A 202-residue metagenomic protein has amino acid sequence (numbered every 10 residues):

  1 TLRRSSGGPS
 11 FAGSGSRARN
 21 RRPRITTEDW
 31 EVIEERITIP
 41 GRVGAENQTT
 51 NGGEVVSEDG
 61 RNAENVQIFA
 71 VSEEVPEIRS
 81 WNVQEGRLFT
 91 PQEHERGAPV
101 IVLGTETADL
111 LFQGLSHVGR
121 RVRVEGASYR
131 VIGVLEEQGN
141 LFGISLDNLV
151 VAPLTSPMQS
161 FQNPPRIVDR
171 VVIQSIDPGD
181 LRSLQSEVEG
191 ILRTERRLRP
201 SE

Functional and structural regions predicted by a protein language model:
T1, G41-G44, G133, V172: Residues embedded in well-ordered beta-strands within globular domains across many folds
T1, T26-T27, T38, T49-T50 (+5 more regions): Residue-identity detector for threonine
R3-P23, W30-E31, G44-E74, L88-V100 (+1 more regions): Short acidic/polar micro-motifs at solvent-exposed secondary-structure junctions
E28-E35, S186, G190: Generic recognition of well-ordered alpha-helical segments within structured catalytic/regulatory domains
E35-R42, R196-S201: Short secondary-structure junctions
R36-T38, E46, V71, E125: A short, compositionally biased micro-patch
S57, V66-S201: Mid-to-C-terminal secondary-structure elements that act as membrane-proximal/extracytoplasmic interface segments
